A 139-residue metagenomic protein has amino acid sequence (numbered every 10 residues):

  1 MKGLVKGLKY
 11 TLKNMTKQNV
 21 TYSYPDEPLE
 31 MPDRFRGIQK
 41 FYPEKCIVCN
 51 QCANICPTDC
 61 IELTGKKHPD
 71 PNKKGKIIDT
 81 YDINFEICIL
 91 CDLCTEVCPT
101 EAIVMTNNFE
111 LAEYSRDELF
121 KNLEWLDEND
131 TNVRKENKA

Functional and structural regions predicted by a protein language model:
M1-V5, Q18-E27, P71-I78, D82-A139: Flanking helices and flexible, charged tails adjoining ferredoxin-like Fe-S electron-transfer domains in multi-subunit
K17-Q18, E62: Glycine-rich, acidic and aromatic/proline-enriched surface loops and short helix-turn segments that act as binding
N19-P57: Short linear elements at protein peripheries
I47-F85: A contiguous binding-surface segment within folded domains or other stable secondary-structure elements
